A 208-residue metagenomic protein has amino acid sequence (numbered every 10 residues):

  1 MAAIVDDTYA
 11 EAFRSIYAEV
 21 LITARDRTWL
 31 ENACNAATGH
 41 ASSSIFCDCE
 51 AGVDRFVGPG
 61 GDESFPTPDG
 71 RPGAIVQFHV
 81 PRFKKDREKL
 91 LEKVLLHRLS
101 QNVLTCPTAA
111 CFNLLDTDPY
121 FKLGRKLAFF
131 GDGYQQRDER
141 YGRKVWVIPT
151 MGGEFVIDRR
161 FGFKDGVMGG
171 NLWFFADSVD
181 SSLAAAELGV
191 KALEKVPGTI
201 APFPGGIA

Functional and structural regions predicted by a protein language model:
M1-A3, Y17-E19, Q77-H79, F83: Long compositionally biased, domain-poor regions of proteins
A2-A3, E11, E19-G60, K93-A208: Conserved mixed alpha/beta catalytic, RNA-binding, or beta-rich assembly cores of soluble enzyme, regulatory
C49-K85: Short, intrinsically disordered low-complexity segments
F65-T67, E88-L90, A109: Long, acidic/serine-threonine-rich intrinsically disordered regions with weak helical/coil propensity that act as
